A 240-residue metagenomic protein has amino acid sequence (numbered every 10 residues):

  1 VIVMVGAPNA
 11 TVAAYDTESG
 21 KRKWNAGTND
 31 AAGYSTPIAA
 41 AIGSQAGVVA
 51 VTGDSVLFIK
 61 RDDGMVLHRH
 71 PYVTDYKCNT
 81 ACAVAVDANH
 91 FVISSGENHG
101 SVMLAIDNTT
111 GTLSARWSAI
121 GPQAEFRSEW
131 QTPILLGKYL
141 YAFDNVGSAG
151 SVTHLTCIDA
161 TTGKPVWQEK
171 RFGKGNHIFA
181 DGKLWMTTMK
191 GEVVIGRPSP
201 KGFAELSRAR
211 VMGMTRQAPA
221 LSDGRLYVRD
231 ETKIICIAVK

Functional and structural regions predicted by a protein language model:
V1-K240: Noncatalytic, solvent-exposed loop/strand surfaces of beta-propeller-type extracellular/periplasmic domains
